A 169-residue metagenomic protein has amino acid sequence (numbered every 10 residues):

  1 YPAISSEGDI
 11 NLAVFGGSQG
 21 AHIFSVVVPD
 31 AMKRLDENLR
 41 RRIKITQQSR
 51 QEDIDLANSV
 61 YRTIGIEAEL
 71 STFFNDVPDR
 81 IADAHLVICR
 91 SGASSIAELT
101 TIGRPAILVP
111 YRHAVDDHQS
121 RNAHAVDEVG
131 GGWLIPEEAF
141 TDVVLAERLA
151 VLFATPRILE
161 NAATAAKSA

Functional and structural regions predicted by a protein language model:
I4-V87, S120-H124, E128, W133-E147: Donor-nucleotide binding loops and adjacent catalytic segments primarily of GT-B fold Leloir glycosyltransferases
G17, R50, G92-A93, P110: Short glycine-/small-residue-rich Rossmann-like dinucleotide-binding loops
F73-N75, A93, Y111-V115, E138-A139: Short, acidic/turn-prone active-site loops that include or flank metal/cofactor- and phosphate-binding residues
D76-V77, S94-E98, I102, N122: Conserved sugar-transfer catalytic core signal across GT-A, GT-B, and GT-C glycosyltransferases
A82-A97, R104-P105: Acidic donor-binding loop of glycosyltransferase active sites
C89, P105-D116: Short hydrophobic beta-strand element within catalytic cores of glycosyltransferases and related nucleotide-activated
L149-R157: Short, hydrophobic alpha-helical segments
I158-A169: A short, well-ordered alpha-helix in the C-terminal region of glycosyltransferases
